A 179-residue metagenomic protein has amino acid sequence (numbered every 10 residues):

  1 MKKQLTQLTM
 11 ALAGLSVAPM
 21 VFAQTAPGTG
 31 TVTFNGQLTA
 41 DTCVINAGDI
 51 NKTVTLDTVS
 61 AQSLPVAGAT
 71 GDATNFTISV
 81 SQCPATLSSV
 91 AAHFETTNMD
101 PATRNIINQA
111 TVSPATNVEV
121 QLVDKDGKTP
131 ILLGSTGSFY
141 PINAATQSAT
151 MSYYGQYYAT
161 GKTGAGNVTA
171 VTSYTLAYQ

Functional and structural regions predicted by a protein language model:
K2-L8, P19-Q179: Mature extracellular/passenger domains of Gram-negative fimbrial/pilin and adhesin proteins
M10-G14: Hydrophobic helical h-region of N-terminal Sec-dependent signal peptides in bacterial secretory/periplasmic proteins
